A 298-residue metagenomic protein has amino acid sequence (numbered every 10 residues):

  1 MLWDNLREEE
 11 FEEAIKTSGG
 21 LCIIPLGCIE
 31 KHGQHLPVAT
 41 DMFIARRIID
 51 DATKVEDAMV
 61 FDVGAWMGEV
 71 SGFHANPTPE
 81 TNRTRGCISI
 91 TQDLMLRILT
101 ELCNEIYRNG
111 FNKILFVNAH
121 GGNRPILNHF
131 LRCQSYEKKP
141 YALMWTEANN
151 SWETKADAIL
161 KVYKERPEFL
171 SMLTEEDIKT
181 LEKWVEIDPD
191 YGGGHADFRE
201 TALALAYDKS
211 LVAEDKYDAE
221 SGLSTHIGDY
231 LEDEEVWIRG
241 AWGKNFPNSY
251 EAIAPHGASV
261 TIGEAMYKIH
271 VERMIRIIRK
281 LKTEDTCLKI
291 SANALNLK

Functional and structural regions predicted by a protein language model:
M1-K113, G121-K298: Extended, histidine- and acidic-residue-enriched regions that form the cofactor-binding/catalytic faces
V117: Short, surface-exposed ligand- or partner-binding patches at beta-edge/loop junctions that are enriched in aromatics
